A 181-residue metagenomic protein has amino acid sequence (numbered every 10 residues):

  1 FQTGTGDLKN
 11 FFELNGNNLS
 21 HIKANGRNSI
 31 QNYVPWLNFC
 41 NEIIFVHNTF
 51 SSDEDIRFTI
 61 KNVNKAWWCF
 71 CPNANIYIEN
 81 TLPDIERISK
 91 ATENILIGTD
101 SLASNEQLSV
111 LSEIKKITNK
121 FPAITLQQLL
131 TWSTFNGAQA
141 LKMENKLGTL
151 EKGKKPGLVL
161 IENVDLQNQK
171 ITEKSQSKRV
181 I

Functional and structural regions predicted by a protein language model:
F1-W67, E79-I95, N145: Histidine/acidic residue-rich metal-binding segments in metalloenzymes
N48-S51, N73-N75, D100-L102: Active-site beta-loop-alpha junctions enriched in small/polar residues
D53, I76-Y77, S104-N105, N168: Short glycine-rich, flexible loops that bind phosphorylated cofactors or substrates
W68-P72, L96-T99: Short beta-strands and strand-loop turn motifs
A74, V164-D165: Flexible, active-site-proximal loop/turn residues at the rims of small-molecule/cofactor binding pockets and catalytic
T81-N163: His/Asp/Glu-enriched, well-ordered alpha-helical/loop segment that forms or immediately abuts the divalent-metal
D165-I171: Short, Lys/Arg- and Gly-enriched loop/turn segments at beta-strand edges
S175-I181: Short peripheral tails and domain-boundary helices/loops at the edges of structured domains
